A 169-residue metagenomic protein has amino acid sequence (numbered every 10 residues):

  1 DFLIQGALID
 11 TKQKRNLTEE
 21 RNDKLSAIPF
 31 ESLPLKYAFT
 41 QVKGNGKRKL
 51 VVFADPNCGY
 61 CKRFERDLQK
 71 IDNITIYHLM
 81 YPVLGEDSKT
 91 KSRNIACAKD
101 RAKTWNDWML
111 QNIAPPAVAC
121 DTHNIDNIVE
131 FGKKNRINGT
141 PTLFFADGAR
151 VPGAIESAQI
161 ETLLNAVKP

Functional and structural regions predicted by a protein language model:
D1-R93, D107-L110, A114-T140, Q159-P169: Extracytoplasmic thiol/disulfide redox context detector
I95-A98: Mechanochemical coupling/switch segment within NTP-driven translocation systems
A146-D147: Short strand-turn-strand beta-turns centered on an Asx-Gly dipeptide
P152-G153: Short, exposed beta-strand-loop hairpins at the edges of beta-sheets in extracellular/periplasmic proteins
